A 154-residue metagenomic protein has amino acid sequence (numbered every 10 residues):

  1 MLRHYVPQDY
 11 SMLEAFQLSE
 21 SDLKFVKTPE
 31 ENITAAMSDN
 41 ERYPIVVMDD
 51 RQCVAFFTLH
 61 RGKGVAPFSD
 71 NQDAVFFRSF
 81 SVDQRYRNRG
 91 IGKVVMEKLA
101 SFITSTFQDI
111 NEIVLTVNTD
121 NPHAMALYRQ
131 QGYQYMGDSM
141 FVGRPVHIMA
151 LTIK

Functional and structural regions predicted by a protein language model:
H4-S79, D83-R85, F102-T106, M140: Acetyl-CoA-dependent GNAT
M48-D50, L151-K154: Active-site beta-strand termini and strand-to-loop segments that position acidic
D83-R85, R89, T119-D120: Active-site acidic-Proline motif in GNAT/NAT acetyltransferases
Y86, G90-K98: Conserved acetyl-CoA pyrophosphate-binding loop and the N-cap/start of the following alpha-helix in GNAT-like
K93, T119-G137: Conserved active-site alpha-helix within GNAT-family acetyltransferase domains
D109-M125, F141-V146, T152-I153: Conserved beta-strand-loop-alpha-helix junction that forms the acyl-donor binding cleft
